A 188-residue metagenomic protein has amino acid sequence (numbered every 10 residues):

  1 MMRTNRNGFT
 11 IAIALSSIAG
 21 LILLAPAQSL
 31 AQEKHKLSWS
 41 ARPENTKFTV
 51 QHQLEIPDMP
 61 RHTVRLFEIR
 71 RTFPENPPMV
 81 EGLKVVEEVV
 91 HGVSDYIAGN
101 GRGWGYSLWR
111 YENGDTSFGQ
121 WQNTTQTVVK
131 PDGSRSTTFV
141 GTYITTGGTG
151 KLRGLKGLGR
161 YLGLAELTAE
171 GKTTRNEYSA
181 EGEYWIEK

Functional and structural regions predicted by a protein language model:
M2, Q28-L30: Glycine-centered signal
M2-L15: Bacterial N-terminal signal peptides that target proteins for export
N7-G8, A19-L21, I56, L158: A generic structural micro-environment signature that highlights single residues at secondary-structure boundaries
A12-A25: Bacterial N-terminal signal peptides
L30-K188: Beta-strand-enriched cores of mature, soluble protein domains
